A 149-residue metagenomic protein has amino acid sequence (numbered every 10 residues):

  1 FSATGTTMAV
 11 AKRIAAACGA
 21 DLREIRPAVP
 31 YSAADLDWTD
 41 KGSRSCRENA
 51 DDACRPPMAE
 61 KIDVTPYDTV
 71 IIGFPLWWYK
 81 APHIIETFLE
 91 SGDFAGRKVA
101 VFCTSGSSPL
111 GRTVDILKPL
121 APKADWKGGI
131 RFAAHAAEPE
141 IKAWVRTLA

Functional and structural regions predicted by a protein language model:
F1-I72, Y79-A81, E86, E90 (+1 more regions): N-terminal beta1-alpha1-beta2 submodule of the flavodoxin-like/Rossmannoid cofactor-binding fold
A3, P75-W77, G106-S107, A134: Short beta->alpha junction loops/turns
G19-D21, K98, D125: Residues at the starts of beta-strands that form the adenosine-phosphate
I25, A81, V99, G128-G129: Residue-level detector of family-conserved "landmark" positions at structurally sensitive sites
V64-T65, E90-G96, P119-A121: Short, conserved loop/helix-junction motifs that constitute active-site signature segments in enzyme catalytic cores
T69-F74, V99-C103: Short glycine-rich or small-residue beta-strand-to-loop segments that form or flank ligand, phosphate, metal/Fe-S
P82, L89-F94, K98-T104: N-terminal/domain-start segments enriched in small and hydrophobic, helix-friendly residues, covering either
A100-A136: Short, glycine-/small-residue-rich phosphate/pyrophosphate-handling segment
